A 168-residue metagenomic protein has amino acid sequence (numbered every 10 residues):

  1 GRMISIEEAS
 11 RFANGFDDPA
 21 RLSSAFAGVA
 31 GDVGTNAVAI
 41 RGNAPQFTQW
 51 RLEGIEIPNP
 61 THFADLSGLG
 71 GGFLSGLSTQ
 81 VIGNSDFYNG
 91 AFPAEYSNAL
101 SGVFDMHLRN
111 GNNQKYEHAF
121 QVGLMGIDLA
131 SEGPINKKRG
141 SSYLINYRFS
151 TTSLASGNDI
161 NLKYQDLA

Functional and structural regions predicted by a protein language model:
G1-F92, V103-N110: Periplasmic N-terminal accessory/gating domains of Gram-negative outer-membrane beta-barrel systems
N14, G31-D32, T79, Y96 (+2 more regions): Short sequence motifs at beta-strands and strand-loop junctions characteristic of Gram-negative outer-membrane
N36, L100-G102, Y116-H118, M125-L129 (+1 more regions): Hydrophobic, lipid-facing positions within transmembrane beta-strands of outer-membrane proteins
Q46-T48, V81, Q114-H118, R139-Y143: Outer-envelope beta-barrel architecture signal
A64, G83-N84, D105-Q114, R148-S156 (+1 more regions): Flexible, solvent-exposed coil segments and beta strand-coil junctions, predominantly the extracellular/periplasmic
N89-A91, L108-N110, L124-G126, I135 (+1 more regions): Transmembrane beta-strands of outer-membrane beta-barrel pores
G123-F149, I160-A168: Transmembrane beta-barrel wall of Gram-negative outer-membrane proteins
